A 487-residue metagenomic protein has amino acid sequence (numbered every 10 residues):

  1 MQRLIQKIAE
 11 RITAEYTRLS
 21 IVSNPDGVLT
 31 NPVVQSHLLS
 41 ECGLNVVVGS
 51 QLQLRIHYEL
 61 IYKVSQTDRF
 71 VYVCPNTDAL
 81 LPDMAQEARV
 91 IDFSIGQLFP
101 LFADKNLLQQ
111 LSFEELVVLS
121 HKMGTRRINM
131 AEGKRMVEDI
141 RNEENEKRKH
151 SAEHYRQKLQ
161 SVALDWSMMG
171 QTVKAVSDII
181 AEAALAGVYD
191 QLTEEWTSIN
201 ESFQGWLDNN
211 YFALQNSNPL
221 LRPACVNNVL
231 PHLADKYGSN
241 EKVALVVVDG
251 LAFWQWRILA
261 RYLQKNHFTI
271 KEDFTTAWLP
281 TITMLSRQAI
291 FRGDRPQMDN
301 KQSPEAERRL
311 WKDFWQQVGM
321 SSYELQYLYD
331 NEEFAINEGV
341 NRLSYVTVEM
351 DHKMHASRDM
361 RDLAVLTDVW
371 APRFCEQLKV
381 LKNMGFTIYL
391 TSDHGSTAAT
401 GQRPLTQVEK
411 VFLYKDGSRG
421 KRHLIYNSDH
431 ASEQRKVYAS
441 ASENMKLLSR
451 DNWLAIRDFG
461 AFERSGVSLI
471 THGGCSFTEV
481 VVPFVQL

Functional and structural regions predicted by a protein language model:
M1-L487: Feature captures the catalytic ectodomains and active-site-proximal regions of enzymes that hydrolyze or transfer
